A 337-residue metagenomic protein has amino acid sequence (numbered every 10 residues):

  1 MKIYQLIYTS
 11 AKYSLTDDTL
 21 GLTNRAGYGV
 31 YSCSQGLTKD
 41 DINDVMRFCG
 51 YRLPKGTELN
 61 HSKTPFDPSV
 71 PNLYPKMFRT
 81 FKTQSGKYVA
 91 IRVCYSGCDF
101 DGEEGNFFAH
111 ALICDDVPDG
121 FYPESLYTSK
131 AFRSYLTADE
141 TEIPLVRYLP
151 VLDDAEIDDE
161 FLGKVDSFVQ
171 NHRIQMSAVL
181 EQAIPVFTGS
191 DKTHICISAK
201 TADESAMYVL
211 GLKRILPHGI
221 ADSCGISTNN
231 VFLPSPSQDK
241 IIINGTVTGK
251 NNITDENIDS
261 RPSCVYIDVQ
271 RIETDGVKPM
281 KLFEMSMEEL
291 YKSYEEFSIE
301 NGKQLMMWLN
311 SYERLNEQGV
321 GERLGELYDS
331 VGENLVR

Functional and structural regions predicted by a protein language model:
M1-G163, A221-D222, I299, K303 (+2 more regions): Extended, helix-rich scaffolding/adaptor regions
M1-T16, G21-G29, D166-G189, H194-S198 (+6 more regions): Extended hydrophobic/aromatic-rich secondary-structure runs
S10, S14-T19, Y135-D153, S223 (+1 more regions): Polybasic, proline/glycine-rich intrinsically disordered low-complexity segments
V30-S32, H110-C114, R147-V151, I157-Q170 (+3 more regions): Charged, low-complexity surface segments at secondary-structure and domain boundaries
D116-V117, K200-A202, T248: Generic structural motif
Y148-N244: Extended amphipathic alpha-helical scaffold segments
